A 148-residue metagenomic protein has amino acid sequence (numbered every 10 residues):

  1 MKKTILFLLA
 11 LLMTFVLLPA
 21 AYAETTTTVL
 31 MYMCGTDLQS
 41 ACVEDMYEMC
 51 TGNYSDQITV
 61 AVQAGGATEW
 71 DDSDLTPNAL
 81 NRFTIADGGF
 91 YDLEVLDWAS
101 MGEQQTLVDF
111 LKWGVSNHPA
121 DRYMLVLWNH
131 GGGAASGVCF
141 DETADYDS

Functional and structural regions predicted by a protein language model:
M1-T4, L8: Positively charged n-region of N-terminal signal peptides that target proteins for export
L8-V16: Bacterial N-terminal signal peptides
F15-E24: Sec-dependent signal peptide cleavage junction
E24-P119: N-terminal extension/subdomain marker
C34, G65-A67, W128-G132, T143: An acidic- and aromatic-residue-enriched active-site/binding cleft used to recognize and process polar
F90, G131-S148: A short, glycine/acidic-enriched catalytic loop
R122: Conserved catalytic motifs of the protein kinase core domain
